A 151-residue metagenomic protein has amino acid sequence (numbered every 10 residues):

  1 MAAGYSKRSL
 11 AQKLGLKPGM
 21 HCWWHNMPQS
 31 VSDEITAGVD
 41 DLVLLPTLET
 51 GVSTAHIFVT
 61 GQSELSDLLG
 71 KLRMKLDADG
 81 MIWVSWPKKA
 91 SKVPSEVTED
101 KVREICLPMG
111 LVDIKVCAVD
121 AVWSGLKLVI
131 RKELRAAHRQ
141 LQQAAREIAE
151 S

Functional and structural regions predicted by a protein language model:
M1-E34: N-terminal, charge-rich interaction modules
L10, R131-S151: Flexible, glycine-/basic-rich loop-and-beta segments that form/coincide with the SAM-dependent methyltransferase
C22-T36, T50-S66: Acidic/glycine-enriched edge-of-secondary-structure segments
D41-V52: Short acidic low-complexity segments
P46-T47, V116-V119: Short beta-strand
S66-V97: Mid-chain, well-packed structural core segment of small domains
E96-K115: Conserved Class I S-adenosyl-L-methionine
A121-W123: Short acidic/glycine-enriched loop/turn segments that link adjacent beta-strands
